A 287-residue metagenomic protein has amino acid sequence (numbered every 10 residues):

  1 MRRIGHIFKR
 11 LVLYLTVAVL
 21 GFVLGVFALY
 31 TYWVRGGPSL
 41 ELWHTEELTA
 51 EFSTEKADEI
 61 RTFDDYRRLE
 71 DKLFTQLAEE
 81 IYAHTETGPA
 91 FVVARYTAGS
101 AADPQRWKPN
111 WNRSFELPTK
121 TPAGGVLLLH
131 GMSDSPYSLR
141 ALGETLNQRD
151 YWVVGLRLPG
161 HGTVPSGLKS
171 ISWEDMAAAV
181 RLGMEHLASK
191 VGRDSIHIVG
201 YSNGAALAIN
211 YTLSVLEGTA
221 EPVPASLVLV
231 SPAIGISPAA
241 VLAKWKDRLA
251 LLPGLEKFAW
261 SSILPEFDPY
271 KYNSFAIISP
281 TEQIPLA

Functional and structural regions predicted by a protein language model:
M1-G99, D103-Q105: N-terminal targeting or regulatory segments adjacent to alpha/beta-hydrolase or S9 domains
F22-V26, E116-T119, K271-A287: Serine-hydrolase catalytic core
Q105-H161: Short, surface-exposed "cap/lid" segments of acyl-processing enzymes
A141, N210-S214: Active-site signature of alpha/beta-hydrolase-fold catalytic machinery across serine- and Asp/Cys-nucleophile hydrolases
T163-H197: Catalytic nucleophile-loop/oxyanion-hole region of alpha/beta-hydrolase and closely related hydrolase-like folds
V199-A208: Gly/Ala-rich beta-loop-alpha elbow adjacent to hydrolase catalytic centers
L227-V241: Active-site nucleophile loop of the alpha/beta-hydrolase fold
S261-P269: Flexible glycine/proline-enriched surface loops and loop-helix/loop-strand junctions
